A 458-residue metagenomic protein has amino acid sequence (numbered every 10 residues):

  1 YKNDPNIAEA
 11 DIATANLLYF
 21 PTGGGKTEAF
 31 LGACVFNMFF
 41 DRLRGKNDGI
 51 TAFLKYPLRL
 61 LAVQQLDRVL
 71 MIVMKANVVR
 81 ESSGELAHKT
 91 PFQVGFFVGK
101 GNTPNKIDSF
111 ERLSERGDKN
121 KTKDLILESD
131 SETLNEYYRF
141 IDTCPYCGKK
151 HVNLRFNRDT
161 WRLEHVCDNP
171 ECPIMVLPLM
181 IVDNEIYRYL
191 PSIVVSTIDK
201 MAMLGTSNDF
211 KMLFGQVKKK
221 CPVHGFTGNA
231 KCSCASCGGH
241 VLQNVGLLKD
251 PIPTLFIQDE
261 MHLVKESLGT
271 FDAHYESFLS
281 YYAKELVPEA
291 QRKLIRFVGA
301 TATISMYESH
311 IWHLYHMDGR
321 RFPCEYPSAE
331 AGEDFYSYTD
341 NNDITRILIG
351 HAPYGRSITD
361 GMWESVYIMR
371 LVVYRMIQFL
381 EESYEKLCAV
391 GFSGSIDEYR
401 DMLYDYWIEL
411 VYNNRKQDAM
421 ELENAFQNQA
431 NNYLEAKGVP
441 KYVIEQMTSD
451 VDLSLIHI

Functional and structural regions predicted by a protein language model:
A13-A33: Walker A/P-loop
E28-G45: Walker A/P-loop NTP-binding motif
I50-M71, F96-G101, I198-M203, I304-Y307 (+1 more regions): Conserved Walker A/P-loop ATP-binding site and its immediately adjacent core in helicase/helicase-like ATPase domains
V63-Q93, S109, R116, P145-G148 (+4 more regions): Conserved helix-turn-beta segment of the N-terminal RecA-like "Helicase ATP-binding" lobe in SF1/SF2 helicases
P91-K100, Y138-D142, Y146-I193, V217-K218 (+4 more regions): Conserved C-terminal RecA-like helicase domain
S114-E136, R320-A425: Conserved interdomain linker/interface between the two RecA-like ATPase lobes of SF2 helicase motors
Q216-K231, K249-S280: SF2 helicase catalytic motif II
E266-E333: Post-DEXD/H (motif II) to motif III coupling segment of the RecA-like Helicase ATP-binding lobe
